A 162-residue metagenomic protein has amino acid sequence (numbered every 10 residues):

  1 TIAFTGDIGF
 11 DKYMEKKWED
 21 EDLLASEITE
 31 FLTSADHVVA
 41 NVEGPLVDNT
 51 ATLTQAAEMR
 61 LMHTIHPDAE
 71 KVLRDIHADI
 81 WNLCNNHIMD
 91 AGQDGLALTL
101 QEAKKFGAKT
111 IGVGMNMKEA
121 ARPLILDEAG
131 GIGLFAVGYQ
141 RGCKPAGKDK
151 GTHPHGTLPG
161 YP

Functional and structural regions predicted by a protein language model:
T1-G92, T99: N-terminal catalytic scaffold of extracellular/periplasmic and nuclease hydrolases that process anionic headgroups
T5, V39, V113, V137 (+1 more regions): Short glycine-rich loop/turn motifs that provide flexible caps or phosphate-binding loops at active sites
K12, K16-K17, K71, K104-K105 (+4 more regions): Context-gated lysine
E15-S26, M59-T64, D127-P162: Binuclear metal-dependent hydrolase catalytic cores centered on His/Asp/Glu-rich metal-binding motifs
I80-L134, Q140-C143: Active-site-adjacent helix-turn-beta-strand microarchitecture at beta-sheet edges that either contains or buttresses
